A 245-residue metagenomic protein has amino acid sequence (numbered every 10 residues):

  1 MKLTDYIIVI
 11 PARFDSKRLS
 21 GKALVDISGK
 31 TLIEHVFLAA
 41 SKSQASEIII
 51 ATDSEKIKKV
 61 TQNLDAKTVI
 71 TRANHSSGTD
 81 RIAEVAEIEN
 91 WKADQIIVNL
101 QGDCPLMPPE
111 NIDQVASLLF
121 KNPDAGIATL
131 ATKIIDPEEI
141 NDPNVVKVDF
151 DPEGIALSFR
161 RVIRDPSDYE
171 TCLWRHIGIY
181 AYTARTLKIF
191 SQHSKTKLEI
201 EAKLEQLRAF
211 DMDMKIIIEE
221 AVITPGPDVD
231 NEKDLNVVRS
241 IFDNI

Functional and structural regions predicted by a protein language model:
K2, T171-I245: Conserved alpha/beta core of the MobA/IspD/sugar-nucleotide pyrophosphorylase nucleotidyltransferase superfamily
K2-T52: N-terminal glycine-rich phosphate-binding loop and ensuing alpha1 helix
I8, I48-I50, I97, I127-A128 (+2 more regions): Hydrophobic/aromatic residues located in beta-strands of well-ordered beta-sheets within soluble catalytic
F14, R72-G78, I223-P225: Short, acidic/turn-prone active-site loops that include or flank metal/cofactor- and phosphate-binding residues
A45, A93-D94, N122-A125, M214: Short, high-confidence coil segments that cap the C-terminus of an alpha-helix and link into the following beta-strand
I49, E55-S117: Short phosphate-binding loop-to-helix
M107-T196: Conserved core of the sugar-phosphate nucleotidyltransferase
